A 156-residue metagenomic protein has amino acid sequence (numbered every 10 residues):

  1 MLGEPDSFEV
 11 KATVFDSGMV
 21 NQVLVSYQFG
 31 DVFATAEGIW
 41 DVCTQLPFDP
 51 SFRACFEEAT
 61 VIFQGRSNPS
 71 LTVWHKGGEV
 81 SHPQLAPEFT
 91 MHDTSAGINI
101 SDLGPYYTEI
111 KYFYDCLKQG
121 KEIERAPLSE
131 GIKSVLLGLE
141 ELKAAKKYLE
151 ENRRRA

Functional and structural regions predicted by a protein language model:
M1-D49, S129-I132: Rossmann-like dinucleotide-binding domain that binds NAD(P)(H)
F8, A36, I62-Q64, V73: Short hydrophobic/aromatic-rich beta-strand segments that constitute the beta-sheet cores of beta-sandwich/beta-barrel
F29, I98-I100, P105-A156: C-terminal helix-rich "cap/oligomerization" subdomain common to oxidoreductases
E37, Q64-G65, P83-Q84, L137: Short linear motifs in exposed loops
I39, G65-S67, K147: Surface loops and adjacent helix of pleckstrin homology
F52-A54, N68-D93: Short polybasic amphipathic segments
F63-P69, K121: A short, charged
